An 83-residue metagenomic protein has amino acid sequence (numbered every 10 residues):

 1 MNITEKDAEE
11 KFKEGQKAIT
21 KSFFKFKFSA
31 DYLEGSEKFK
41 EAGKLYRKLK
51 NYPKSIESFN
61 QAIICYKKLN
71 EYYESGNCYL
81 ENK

Functional and structural regions predicted by a protein language model:
M1-K83: Repeat-based scaffolding regions
